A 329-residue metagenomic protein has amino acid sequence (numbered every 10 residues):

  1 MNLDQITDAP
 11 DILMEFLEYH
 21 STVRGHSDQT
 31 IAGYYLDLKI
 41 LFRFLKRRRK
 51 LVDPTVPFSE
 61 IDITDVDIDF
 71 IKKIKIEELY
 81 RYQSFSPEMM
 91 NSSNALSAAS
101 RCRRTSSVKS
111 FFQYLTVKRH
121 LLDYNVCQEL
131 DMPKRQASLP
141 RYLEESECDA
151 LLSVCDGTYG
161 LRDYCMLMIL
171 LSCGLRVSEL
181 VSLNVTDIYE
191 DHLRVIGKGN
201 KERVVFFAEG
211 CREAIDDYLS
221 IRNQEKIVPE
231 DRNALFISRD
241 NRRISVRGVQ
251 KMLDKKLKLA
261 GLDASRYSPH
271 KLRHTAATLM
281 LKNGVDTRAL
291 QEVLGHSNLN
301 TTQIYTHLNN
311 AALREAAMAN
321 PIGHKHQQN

Functional and structural regions predicted by a protein language model:
M1-N329: Conserved catalytic core of the tyrosine transesterase superfamily
